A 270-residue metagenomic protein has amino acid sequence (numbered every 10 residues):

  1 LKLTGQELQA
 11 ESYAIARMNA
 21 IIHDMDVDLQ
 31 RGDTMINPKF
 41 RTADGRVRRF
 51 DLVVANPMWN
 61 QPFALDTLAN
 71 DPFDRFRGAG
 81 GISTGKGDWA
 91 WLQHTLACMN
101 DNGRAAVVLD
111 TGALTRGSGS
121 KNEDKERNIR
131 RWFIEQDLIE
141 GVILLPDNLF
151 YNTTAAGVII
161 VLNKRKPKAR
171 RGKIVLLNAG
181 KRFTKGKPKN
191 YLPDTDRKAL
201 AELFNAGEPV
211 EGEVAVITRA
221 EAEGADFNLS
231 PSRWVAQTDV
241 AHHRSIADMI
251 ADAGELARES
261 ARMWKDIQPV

Functional and structural regions predicted by a protein language model:
K2, D26-D28, G141: Conserved beta-strand segments of alpha/beta enzyme cores
L3-E7: Conserved SAM-binding motif I beta-strand of class I
L8-V47: S-adenosyl-L-methionine
D44-V270: A conserved structural/catalytic subdomain of Rossmann-like adenosyl-cofactor enzymes
